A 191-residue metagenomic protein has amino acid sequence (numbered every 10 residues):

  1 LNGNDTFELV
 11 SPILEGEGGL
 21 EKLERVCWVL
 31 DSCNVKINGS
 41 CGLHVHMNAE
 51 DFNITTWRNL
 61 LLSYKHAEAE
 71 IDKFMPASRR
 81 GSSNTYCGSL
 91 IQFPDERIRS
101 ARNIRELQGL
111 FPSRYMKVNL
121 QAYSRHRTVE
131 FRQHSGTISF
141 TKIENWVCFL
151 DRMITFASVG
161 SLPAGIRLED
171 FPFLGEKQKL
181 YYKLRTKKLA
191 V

Functional and structural regions predicted by a protein language model:
L1-I37, E50-V191: C-terminal accessory/tail domains of diverse enzymes
